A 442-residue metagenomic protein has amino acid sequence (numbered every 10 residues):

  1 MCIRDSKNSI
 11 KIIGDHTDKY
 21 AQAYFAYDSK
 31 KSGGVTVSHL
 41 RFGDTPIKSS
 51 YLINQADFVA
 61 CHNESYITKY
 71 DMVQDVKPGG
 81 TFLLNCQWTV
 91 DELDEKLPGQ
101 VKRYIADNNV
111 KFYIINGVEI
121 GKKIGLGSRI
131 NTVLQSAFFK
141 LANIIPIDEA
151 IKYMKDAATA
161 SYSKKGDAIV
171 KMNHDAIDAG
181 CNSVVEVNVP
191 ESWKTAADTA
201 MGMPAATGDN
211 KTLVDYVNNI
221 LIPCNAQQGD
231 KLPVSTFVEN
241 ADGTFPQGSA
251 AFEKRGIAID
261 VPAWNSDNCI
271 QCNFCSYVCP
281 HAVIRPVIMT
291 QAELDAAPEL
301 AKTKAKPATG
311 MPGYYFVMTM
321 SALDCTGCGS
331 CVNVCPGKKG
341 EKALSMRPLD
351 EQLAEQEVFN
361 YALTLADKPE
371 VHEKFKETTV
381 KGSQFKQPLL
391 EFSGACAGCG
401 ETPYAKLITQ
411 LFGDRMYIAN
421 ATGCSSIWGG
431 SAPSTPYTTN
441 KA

Functional and structural regions predicted by a protein language model:
R4-I222, L294-P298: Active-site cofactor/cluster-binding pocket
D5-S9, C275, C331: Hydrophobic residues within alpha-helices that form the first helical element adjacent to the glycine-rich loop
T89, G121, I270-Q271, T326-G327: Glycine-/small-residue-rich active-site loops that bind phosphorylated ligands and cofactors
A150-I151, S163-C325, V332-A442: Ferredoxin-type iron-sulfur electron-transfer modules and their immediate structural context
